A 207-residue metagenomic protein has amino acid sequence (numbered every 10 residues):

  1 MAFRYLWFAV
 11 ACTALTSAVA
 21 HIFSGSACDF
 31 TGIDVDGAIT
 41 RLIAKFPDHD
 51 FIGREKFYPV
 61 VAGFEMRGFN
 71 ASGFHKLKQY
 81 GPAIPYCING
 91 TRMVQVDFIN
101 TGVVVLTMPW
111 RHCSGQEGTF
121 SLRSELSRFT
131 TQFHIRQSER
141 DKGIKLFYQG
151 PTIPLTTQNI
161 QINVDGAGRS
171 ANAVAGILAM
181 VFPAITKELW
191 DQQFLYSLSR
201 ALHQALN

Functional and structural regions predicted by a protein language model:
A2-A9: Sec-dependent signal peptide recognition, specifically the positively charged N-region followed immediately by
F8, G73, K78, I162 (+1 more regions): A broad, structure-centric signal for solvent-exposed, well-ordered loop/edge residues that line or flank functional
A11-R123, R128, S138, N207: Tubular lipid-binding modules of the TULIP superfamily
T131-F133: A short glycine/threonine-centered beta-strand motif
S138-H203: Extended amphipathic ligand-handling, pore-lining, and cofactor/metal-binding catalytic surfaces
